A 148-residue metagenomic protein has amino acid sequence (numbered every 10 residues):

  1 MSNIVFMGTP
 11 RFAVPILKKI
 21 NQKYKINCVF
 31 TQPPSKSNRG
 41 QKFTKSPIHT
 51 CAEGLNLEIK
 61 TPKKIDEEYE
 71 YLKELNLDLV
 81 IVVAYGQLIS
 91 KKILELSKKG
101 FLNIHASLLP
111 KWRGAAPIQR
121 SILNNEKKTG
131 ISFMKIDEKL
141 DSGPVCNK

Functional and structural regions predicted by a protein language model:
M1-G40: N-terminal Rossmann-like dinucleotide-binding module
Q22, L55, L96-S97: Short, structured coil segments at secondary-structure junctions
S35-E53: N-terminal beta-loop-helix "entrance" segment that forms/cooperates in small-molecule cofactor or anionic ligand
P47-I59, L79-V82: Short, structured active-site "lid" loops
E58-E68: Glycine-rich, highly charged phosphate/nucleotide-binding loops
D66-N76, E95: Short amphipathic alpha-helix with an adjacent loop that forms part of the alpha/beta core around
L79-K148: Donor/substrate-binding cores of folate-linked one-carbon enzymes
